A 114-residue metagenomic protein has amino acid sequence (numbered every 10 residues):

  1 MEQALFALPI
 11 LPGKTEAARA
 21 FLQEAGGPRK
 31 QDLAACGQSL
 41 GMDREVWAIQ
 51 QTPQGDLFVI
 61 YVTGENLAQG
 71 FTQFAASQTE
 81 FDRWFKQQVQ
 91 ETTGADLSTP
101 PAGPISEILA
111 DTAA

Functional and structural regions predicted by a protein language model:
M1-G26: Long, hydrophobic N-terminal alpha-helical segment
L5-P9, E45-A76: Short, well-ordered beta-strand segments in beta-rich or mixed alpha/beta enzyme and ligand-binding folds
K30-D43, T63-P101: An amphipathic, aromatic/His-enriched active-site/gating alpha helix that lines ligand/cofactor pockets
D96-A114: Short, low-order "capping/linker" segments at domain edges
